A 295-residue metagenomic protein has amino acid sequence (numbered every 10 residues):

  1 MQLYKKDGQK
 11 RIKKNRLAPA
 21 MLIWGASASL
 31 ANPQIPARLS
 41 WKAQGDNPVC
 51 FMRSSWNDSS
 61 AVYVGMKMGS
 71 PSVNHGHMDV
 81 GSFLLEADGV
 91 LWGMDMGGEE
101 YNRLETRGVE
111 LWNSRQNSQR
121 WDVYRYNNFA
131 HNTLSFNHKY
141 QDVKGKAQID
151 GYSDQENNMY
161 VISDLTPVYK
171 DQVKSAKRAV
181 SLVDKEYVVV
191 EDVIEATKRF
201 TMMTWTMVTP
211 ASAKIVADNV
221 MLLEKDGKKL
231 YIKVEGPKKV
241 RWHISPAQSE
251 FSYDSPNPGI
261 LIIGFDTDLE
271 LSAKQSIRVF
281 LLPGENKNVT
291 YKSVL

Functional and structural regions predicted by a protein language model:
M1-R11, L104-L295: CBM-like, beta-strand-rich accessory domains located in the C-terminal region of large, secreted polysaccharide-active
M1-W92, D154-N158, F265-S276, V289-L295: Carbohydrate-active enzyme catalytic cores, enriched for enzymes that act on polyanionic acidic polysaccharides
V49, G98-E99: Short secondary-structure transition/capping segments
R53-S54, K67-S70, A87, D95-M96 (+4 more regions): Pocket-edge structural micro-motifs
D58, S72, E100, D142 (+1 more regions): Glycine-rich nucleotide phosphate-binding loop and flanking beta-alpha elements of Rossmann-like dinucleotide-binding
G93-M96, N102-E105: Cytochrome P450 core scaffold surrounding the K-helix E-X-X-R motif and the conserved "meander" helix-loop region
